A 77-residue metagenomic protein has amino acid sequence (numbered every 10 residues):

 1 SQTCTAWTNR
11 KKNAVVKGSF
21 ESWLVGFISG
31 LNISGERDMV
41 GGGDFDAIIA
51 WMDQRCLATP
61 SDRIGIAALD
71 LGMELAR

Functional and structural regions predicted by a protein language model:
S1-Q54: Short N-proximal segments of mature Sec-exported proteins
F45-R77: Surface-exposed, polar helix/loop patches in the mature regions of secreted/periplasmic/lumenal proteins that form
